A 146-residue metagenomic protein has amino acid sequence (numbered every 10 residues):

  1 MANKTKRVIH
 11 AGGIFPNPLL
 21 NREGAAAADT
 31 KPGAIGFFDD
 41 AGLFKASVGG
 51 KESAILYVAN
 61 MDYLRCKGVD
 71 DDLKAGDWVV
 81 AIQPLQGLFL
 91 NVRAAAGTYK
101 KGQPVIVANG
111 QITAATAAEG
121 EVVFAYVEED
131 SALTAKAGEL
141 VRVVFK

Functional and structural regions predicted by a protein language model:
M1-K146: Surface-exposed, low-hydrophobicity beta-strand/loop segments enriched in small/polar/acidic residues
